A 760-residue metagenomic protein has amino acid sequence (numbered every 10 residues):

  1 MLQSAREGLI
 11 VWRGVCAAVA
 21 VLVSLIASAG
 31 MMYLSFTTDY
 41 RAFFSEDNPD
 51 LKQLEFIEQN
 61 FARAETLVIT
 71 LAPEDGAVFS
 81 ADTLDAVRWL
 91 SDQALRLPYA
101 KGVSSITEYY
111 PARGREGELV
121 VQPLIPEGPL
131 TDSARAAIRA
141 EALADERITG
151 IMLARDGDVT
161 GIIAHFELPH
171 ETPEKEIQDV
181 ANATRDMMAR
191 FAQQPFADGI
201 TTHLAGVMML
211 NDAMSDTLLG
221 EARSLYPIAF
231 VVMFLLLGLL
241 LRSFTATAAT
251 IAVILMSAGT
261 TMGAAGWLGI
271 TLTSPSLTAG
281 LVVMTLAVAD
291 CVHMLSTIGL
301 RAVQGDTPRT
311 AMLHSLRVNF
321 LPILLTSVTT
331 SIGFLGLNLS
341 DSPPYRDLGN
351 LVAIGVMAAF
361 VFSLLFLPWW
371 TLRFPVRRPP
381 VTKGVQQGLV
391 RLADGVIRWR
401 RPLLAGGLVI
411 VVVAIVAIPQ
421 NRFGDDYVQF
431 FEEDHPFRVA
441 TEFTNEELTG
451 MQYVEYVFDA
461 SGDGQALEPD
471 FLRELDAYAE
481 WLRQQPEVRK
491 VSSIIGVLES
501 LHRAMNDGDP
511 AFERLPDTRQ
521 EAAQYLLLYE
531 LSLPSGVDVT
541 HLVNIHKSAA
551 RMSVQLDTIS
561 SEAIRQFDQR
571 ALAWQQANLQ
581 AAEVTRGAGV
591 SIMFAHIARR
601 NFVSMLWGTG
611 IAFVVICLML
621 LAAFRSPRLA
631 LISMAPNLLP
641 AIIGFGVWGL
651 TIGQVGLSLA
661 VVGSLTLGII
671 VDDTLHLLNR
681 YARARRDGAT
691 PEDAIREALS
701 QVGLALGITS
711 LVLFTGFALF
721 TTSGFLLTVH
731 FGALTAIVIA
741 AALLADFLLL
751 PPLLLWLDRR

Functional and structural regions predicted by a protein language model:
M1-T38, L364, P368-W369, V381-Y427 (+2 more regions): Signature of alpha-helical transmembrane segments and their immediate interfacial
Y33-V78, L84, D132-R155, D394-I397 (+3 more regions): Solvent-exposed, non-transmembrane loop/terminal regulatory segments of multi-pass membrane proteins
E55, P129-F244, R473-D476, L526-F613: Extracytoplasmic
L219-I270, L339-P343, W607-G653, T722: Interfacial segments of transmembrane alpha-helices in multi-pass membrane proteins
L236, A265, L324-L367, L372 (+3 more regions): Hydrophobic, glycine/alanine-rich multi-pass transmembrane helices and their short helix-loop junctions in large
A246-M294, L629-L678, A718, A745-L748 (+1 more regions): Hydrophobic transmembrane alpha-helices and their membrane-interface caps in long multi-pass transport proteins
R301-V328, R685-I708: Helix-loop junctions and hydrophobic alpha-helical segments within the transmembrane domains of large membrane
R400-A522: Juxtamembrane segments of multi-pass membrane proteins
